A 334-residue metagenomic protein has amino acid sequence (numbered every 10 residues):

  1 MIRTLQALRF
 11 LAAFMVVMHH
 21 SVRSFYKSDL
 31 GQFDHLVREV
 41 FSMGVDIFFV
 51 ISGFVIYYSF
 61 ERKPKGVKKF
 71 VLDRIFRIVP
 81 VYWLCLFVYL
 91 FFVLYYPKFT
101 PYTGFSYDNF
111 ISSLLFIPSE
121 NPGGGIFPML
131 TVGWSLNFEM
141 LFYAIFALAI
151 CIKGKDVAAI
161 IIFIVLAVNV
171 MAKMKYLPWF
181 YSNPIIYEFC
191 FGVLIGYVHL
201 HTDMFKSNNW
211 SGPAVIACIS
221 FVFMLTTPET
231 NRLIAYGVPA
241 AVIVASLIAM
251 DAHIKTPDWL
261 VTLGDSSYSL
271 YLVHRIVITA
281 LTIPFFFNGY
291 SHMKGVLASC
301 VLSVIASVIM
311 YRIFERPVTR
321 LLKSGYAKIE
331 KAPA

Functional and structural regions predicted by a protein language model:
M1-L5, L11-F14, M18-V37, Y58-K69 (+5 more regions): Alpha-helical transmembrane segments in multi-pass integral membrane proteins
A7, L11-F14, I75, P80 (+5 more regions): Hydrophobic residues within alpha-helical transmembrane segments of multi-pass solute transporters/permease subunits
S24, D34-M43, I51, Y57 (+4 more regions): Membrane-interface helix-loop-helix regions
G44-F76, V81-P101, V193-H199, D251 (+4 more regions): Juxtamembrane transmembrane-helix termini
V71, M140, F163-L166: Helix-coil boundary/capping segments in enzymes
F142-Y143, A298-Y311, E315: Alpha-helical transmembrane segments of multi-pass membrane transporters/translocases
